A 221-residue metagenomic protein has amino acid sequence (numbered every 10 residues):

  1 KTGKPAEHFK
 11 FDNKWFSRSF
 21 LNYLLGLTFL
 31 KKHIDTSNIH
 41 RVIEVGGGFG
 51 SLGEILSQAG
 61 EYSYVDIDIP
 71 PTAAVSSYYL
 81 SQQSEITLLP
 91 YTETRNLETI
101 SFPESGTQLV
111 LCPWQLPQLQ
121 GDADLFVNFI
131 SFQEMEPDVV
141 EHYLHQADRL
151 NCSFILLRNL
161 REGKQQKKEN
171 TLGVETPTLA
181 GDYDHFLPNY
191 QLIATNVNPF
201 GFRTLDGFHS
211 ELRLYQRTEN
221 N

Functional and structural regions predicted by a protein language model:
K1-S37: Conserved Class I S-adenosyl-L-methionine-dependent methyltransferase catalytic core
N38-G48: Conserved class I S-adenosyl-L-methionine
F49-E61: Conserved SAM-binding loop of SAM-dependent methyltransferases across substrates and taxa, primarily the Class I
Y79-L119: S-adenosyl-L-methionine
P113-W114, T176-N221: Rossmann-like AdoMet/SAM-dependent catalytic core
V127: A conserved beta-strand element that flanks and buttresses the S-adenosyl-L-methionine
E134-A147: A short, conserved alpha-helix within the catalytic core of class I
N151-K164: Conserved beta-strand signature within the Rossmann-like core of class I S-adenosyl-L-methionine
